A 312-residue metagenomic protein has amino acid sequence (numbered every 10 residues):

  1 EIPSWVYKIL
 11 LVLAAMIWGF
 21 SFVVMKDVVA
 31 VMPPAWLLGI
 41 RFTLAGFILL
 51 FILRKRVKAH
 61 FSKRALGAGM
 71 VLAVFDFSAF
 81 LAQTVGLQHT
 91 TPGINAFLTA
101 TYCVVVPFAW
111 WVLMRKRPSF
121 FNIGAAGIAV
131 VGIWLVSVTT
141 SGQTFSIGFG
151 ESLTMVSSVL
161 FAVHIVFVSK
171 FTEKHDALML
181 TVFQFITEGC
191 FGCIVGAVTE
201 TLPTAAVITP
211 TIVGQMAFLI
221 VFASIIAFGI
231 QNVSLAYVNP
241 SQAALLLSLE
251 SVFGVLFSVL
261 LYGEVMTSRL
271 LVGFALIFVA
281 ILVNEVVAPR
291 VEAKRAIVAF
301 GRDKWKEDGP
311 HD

Functional and structural regions predicted by a protein language model:
E1-W36, V74, A82, T144-K170 (+2 more regions): Glycine-/small-residue-enriched transmembrane alpha-helix faces in small-molecule transporters and effluxers
V6-L10, W36-F51, F121-V131, F149-V156 (+2 more regions): Hydrophobic alpha-helical transmembrane segments of multi-pass integral membrane proteins, especially transporters
I17, S21-F22, L50-T99, V106 (+2 more regions): Specific transmembrane alpha-helical segments of multi-pass solute transporters/efflux pumps, especially DMT/EamA
V23-V31, Q88, V136-F149, A197-Q215 (+1 more regions): Membrane-interface helix termini and inter-helical loops of multi-pass transporters
L38-I40, L81, N95-T101, V168-C190 (+1 more regions): Helix-helix packing/entry segments at the starts of transmembrane helices
F42, F51, I212-G214, I220 (+1 more regions): C-terminal-most transmembrane helix of multi-pass membrane proteins
I48-V57, Y102-G127, V252-V272: C-terminal transmembrane-helix exit sites in multi-pass transporters
L49, M70, P118-T139, S158 (+3 more regions): Hydrophobic transmembrane alpha-helices of multi-pass small-molecule transport proteins
